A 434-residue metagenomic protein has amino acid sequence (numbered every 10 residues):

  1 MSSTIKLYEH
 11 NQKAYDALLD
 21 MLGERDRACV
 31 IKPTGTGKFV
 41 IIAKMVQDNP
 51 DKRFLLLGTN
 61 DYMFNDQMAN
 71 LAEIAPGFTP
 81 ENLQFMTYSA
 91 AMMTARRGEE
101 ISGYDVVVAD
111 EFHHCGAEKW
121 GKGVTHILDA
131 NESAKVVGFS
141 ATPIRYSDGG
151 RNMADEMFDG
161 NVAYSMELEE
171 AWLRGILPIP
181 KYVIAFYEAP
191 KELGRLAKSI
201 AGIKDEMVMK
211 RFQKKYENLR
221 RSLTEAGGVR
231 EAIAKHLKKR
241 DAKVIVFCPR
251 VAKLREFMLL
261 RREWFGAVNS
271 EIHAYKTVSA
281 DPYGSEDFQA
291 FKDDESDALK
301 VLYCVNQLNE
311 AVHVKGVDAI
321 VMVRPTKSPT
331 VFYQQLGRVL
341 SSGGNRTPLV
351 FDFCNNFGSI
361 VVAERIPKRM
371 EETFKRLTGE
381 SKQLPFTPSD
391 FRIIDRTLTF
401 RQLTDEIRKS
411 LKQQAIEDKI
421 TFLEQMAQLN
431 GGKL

Functional and structural regions predicted by a protein language model:
S2, D148-A242, K382: Interdomain helical connector at the RecA1-RecA2 junction of SF1/SF2 helicase-like NTPases
E24-M45: Walker A/P-loop
D61-G103: Inter-Walker segment of RecA-like/P-loop motor cores
E99-I144: SF2 helicase catalytic motif II
K214-K235, K243, S359-L434: Long, largely alpha-helical accessory region at the distal end of helicase-like NTP-driven motors
I245, E256, V268-L308: Conserved helicase ATPase core of P-loop NTP-dependent helicases/translocases
K300, N306-N345: Conserved RecA-like helicase motor core of SF1/SF2 enzymes
R338-P367: Conserved segment of the helicase C-terminal RecA-like domain
